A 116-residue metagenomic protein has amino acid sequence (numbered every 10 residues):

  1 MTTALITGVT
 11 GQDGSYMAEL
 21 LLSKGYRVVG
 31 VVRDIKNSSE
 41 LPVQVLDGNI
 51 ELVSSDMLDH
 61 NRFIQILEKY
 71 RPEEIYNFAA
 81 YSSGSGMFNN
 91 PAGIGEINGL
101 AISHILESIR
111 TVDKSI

Functional and structural regions predicted by a protein language model:
M1-E74, F78, S83: N-terminal Rossmann/SDR dinucleotide-binding element
S15, I75, N89-I116: NAD(P)-cofactor binding segment of oxidoreductase domains
L41-P42, S85-G93: Conserved catalytic-core motifs of eukaryotic protein kinase domains, centered on the activation segment
